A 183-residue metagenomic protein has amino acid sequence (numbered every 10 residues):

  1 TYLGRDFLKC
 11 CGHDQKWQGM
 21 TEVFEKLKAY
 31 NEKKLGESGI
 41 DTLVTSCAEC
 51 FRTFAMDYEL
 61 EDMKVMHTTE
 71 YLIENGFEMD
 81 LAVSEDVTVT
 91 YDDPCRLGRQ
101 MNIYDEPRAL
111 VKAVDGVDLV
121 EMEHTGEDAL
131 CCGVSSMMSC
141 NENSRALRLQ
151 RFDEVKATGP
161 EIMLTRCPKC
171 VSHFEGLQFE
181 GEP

Functional and structural regions predicted by a protein language model:
T1-P183: Iron-sulfur cluster-binding electron-transfer modules in prokaryotic oxidoreductases
